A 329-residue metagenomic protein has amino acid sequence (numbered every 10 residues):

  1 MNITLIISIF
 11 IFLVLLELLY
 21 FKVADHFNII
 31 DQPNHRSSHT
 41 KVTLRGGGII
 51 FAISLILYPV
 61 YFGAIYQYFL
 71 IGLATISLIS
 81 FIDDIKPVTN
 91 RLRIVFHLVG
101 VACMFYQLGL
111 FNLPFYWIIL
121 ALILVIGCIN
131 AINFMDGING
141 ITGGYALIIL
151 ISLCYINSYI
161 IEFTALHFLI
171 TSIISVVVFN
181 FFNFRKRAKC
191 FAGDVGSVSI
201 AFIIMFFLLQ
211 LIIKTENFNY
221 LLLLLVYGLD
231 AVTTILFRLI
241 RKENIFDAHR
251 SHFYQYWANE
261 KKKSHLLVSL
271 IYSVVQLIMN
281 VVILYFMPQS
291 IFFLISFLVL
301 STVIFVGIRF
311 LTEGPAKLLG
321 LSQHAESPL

Functional and structural regions predicted by a protein language model:
M1-V232: "…together with the soluble PPM/PP2C metallo-phosphatase catalytic core" -> "…together with the soluble PPM/PP2C
T4-I7, D25, L113-P114, R238-I240 (+3 more regions): A short, structure-level motif marking secondary-structure boundaries and short turns
L18-L44, T233-L266, G320, S327: Cytosolic, membrane-interface loops and tails of multi-pass inner-membrane proteins
K22-H26, F184-K186, L239, V306-S322: Membrane-interface capping segments at transmembrane-helix boundaries
Q67-N90, I240-E243, L284-L311: Hydrophobic alpha-helical transmembrane segments and immediately flanking/interface helices in integral membrane
W117, G193, I245-D247, F292-L298 (+1 more regions): Short alpha-helical linear motifs
K189, N217-F218, I235, D247-A248 (+1 more regions): Extended hydrophobic-aromatic, low-complexity segments
A258-L321: C-terminal membrane module of polytopic membrane proteins
